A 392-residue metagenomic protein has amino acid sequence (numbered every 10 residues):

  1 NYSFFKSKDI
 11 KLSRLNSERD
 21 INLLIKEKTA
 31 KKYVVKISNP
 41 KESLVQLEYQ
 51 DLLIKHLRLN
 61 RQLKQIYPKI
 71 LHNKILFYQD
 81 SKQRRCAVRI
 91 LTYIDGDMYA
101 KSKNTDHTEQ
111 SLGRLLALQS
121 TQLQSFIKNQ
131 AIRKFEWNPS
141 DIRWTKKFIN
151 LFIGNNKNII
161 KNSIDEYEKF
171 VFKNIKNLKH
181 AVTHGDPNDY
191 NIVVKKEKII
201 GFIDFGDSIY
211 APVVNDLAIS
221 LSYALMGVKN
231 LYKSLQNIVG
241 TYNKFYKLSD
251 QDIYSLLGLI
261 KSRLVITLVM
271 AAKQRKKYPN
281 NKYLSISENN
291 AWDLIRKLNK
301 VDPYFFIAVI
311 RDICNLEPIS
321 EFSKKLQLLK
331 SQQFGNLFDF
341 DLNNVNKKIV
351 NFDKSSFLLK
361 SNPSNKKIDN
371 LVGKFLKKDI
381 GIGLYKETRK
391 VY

Functional and structural regions predicted by a protein language model:
N1-Y2, S125-K128, W144-G185, T388-K390: An alpha-helical support segment within catalytic cores of ATP-dependent transferases
F5-K26, L326-F334, P363-V391: ATP-binding glycine-rich phosphate-binding loop
E18-T29, V34-V35, P68, E168-N215 (+2 more regions): Active-site acidic catalytic loop and adjacent metal/ATP-binding pocket of ATP-dependent phosphoryl transfer enzymes
I37-R84, S102, D106-Q110, I368-Y392: A conserved alpha-helical element in kinase catalytic cores
V88-S102, I142-L151, I266-L284: A glycine-centered beta->alpha junction motif in the catalytic cores of kinase/phosphotransferase enzymes
K101-N156, H180: A cross-family kinase active-site recognition segment
V214-K247, R263-P279: Active-site activation/catalytic loop segments of kinase-like enzymes and analogous catalytic loops in related
T267-K360: ATP/Mg2+ or Mg2+-diphosphate-binding catalytic cores that bind nucleotide phosphates or diphosphates via glycine-rich
